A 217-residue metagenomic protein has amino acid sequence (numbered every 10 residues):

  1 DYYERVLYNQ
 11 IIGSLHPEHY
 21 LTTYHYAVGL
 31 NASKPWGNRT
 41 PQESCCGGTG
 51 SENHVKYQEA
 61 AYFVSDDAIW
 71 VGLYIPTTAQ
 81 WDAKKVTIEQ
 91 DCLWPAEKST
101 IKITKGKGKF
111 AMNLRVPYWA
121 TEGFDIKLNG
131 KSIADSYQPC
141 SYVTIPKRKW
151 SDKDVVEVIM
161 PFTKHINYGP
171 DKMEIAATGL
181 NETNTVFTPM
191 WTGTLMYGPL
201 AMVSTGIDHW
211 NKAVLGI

Functional and structural regions predicted by a protein language model:
D1-V116, T121: Aromatic (Trp/Tyr) and acidic
R5, M160-I217: Glycine/proline-rich low-complexity spacer/linker segments in large multi-domain proteins
I88-D91, I101, A134, T144-R148: Beta-strand-rich interaction surfaces with strong enrichment in secreted/lumenal proteins
C92-A96, T104-G108, P117-W119, Y137-P139 (+3 more regions): A structural signal for short secondary-structure junctions
F110-N113, I145-T163: C-terminal beta-strand-rich structural cap/linker in extracellular carbohydrate-active enzymes
T121-P146, I166-E174: Solvent-exposed beta-strand/loop surfaces of large extracellular or lumenal domains
